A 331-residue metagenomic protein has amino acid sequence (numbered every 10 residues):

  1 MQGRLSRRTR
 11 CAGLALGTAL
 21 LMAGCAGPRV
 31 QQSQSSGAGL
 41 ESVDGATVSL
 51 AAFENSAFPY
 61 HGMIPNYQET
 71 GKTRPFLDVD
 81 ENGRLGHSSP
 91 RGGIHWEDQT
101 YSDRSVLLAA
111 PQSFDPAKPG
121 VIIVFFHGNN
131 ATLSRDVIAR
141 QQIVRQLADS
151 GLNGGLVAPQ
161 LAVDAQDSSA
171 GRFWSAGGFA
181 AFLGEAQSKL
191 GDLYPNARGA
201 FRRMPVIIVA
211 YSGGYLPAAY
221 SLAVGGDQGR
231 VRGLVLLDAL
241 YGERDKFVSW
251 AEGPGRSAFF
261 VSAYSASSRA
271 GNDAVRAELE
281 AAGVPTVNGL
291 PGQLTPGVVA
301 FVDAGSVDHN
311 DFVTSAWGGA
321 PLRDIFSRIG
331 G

Functional and structural regions predicted by a protein language model:
G13-A23: Bacterial N-terminal signal peptides
C25-V121, G154, V287-N288: A domain-start/cap signature at the N-terminus of enzymes
P119-I122, F126-K189: Active-site machinery of serine-nucleophile hydrolases
F182-R202: Conserved acidic catalytic loop of the alpha/beta-hydrolase fold
G199-S212: Alpha/beta-hydrolase fold nucleophile elbow
Y215-G226: Short glycine-enriched nucleophile-adjacent loop and the immediately C-terminal alpha-helix near the catalytic center
Q228-A239: A conserved short beta-strand
S262-D273, E280-G331: C-terminal catalytic histidine-bearing segment of alpha/beta-hydrolase fold enzymes
